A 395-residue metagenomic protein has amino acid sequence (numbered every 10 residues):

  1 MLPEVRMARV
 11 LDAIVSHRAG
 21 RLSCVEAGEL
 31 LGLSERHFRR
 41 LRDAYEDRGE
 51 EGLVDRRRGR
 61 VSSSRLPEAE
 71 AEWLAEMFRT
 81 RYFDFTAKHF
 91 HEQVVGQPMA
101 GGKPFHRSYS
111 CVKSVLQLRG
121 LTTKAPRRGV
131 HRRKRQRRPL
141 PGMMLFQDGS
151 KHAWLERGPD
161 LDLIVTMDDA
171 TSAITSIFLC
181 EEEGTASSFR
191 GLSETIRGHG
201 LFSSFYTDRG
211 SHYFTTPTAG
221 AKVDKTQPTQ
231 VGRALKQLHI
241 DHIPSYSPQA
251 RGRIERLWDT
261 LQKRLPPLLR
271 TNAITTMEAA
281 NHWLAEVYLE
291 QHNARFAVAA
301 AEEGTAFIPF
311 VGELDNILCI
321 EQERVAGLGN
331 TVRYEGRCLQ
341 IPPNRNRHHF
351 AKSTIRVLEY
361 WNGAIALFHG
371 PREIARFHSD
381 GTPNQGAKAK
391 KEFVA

Functional and structural regions predicted by a protein language model:
V5-L22, A71-R81: Short, amphipathic alpha-helical "recognition" segments used to contact nucleic acids or chromatin
C24-L31, F90, V94: Short alpha-helical "recognition helix" segments of helix-turn-helix
R36-R39, S110: Key DNA-contact positions within bacterial/archaeal DNA-binding proteins
G49-A153, K222, T226, E303-N316: Basic, flexible linker segments flanking DNA-binding modules in nucleic acid-interacting mobile-element proteins
Q93-V94, D224, Q230-A301, A306-N316 (+1 more regions): Charged alpha-helix within mobile-element recombinases
S110, Q117-I174, E181-E194, G198-F202 (+2 more regions): Mobile-element integrase/transposase regions, centering on the N-terminal DNA-binding/Zn-coordinating module
L192, I196-D224, S245-P248, T305: Acidic/histidine-rich, metal-coordinating catalytic segments
E286-A395: C-terminal, beta-rich DNA-binding module of retroviral/retroelements integrases
